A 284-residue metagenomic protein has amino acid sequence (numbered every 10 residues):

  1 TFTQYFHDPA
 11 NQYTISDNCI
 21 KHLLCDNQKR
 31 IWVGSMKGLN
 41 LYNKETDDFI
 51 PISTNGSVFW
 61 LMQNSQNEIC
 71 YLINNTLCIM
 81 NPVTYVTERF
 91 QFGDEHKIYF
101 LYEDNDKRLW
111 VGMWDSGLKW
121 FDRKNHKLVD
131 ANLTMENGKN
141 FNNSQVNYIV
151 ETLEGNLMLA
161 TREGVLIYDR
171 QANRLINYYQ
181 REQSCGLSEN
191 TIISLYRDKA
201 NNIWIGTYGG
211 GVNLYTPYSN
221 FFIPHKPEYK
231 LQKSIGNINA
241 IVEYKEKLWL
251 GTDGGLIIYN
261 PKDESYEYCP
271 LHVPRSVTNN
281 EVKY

Functional and structural regions predicted by a protein language model:
T1-Y284: Carboxylate-rich, polar loop motifs that coordinate divalent cations or form catalytic acidic clusters
